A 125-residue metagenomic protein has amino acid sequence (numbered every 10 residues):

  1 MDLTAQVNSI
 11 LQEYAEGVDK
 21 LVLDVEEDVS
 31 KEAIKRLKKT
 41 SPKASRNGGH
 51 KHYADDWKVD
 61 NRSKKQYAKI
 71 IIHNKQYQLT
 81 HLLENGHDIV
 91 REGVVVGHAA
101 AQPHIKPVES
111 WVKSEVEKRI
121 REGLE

Functional and structural regions predicted by a protein language model:
M1-H73, Y77-T80, N85-E125: Short, Lys/Arg-rich flexible segments
